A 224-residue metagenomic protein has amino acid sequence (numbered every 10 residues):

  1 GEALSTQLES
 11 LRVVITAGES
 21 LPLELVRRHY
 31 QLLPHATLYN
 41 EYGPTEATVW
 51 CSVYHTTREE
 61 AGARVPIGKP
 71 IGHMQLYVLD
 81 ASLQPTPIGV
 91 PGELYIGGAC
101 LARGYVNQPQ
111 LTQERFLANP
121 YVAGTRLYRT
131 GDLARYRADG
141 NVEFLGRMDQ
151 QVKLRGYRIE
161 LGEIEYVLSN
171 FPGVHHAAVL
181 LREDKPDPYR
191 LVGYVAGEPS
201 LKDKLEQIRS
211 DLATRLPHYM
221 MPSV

Functional and structural regions predicted by a protein language model:
G1-A3, L11-V26, N40-A47, Q75: Adenylate-forming
L4-S10, Y30-P34: Short, conserved loop/helix-junction motifs that constitute active-site signature segments in enzyme catalytic cores
I15, L23, Q31-N40, H55-V224: AMP-dependent adenylate-forming
S52: Specific aromatic-rich, kink-prone transmembrane helix
